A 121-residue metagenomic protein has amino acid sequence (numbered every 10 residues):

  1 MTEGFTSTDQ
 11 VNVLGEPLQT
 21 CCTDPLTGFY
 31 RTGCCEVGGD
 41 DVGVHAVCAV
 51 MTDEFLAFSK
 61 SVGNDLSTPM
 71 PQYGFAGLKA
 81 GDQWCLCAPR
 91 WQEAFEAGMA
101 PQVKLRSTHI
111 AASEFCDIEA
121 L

Functional and structural regions predicted by a protein language model:
T2-E3, G74-L121: Short, compact, well-ordered microdomains
T2-E54: Extended boundary segments
G4-C21, F58-S61, R106, E114-L121: Extracytoplasmic glycan-interaction modules
S7, T32, K60, F75-G77 (+1 more regions): Intrinsically disordered, low-complexity regions enriched in small/polar residues
P25-Y30, G63-D65, D82-C85: A short linear-motif detector with a strong N-terminal bias
V50-D65: Short, basic/aromatic beta-hairpin or loop at an interaction surface
S67-G74: Short alpha-helix capping/helix-loop boundary micro-motifs
